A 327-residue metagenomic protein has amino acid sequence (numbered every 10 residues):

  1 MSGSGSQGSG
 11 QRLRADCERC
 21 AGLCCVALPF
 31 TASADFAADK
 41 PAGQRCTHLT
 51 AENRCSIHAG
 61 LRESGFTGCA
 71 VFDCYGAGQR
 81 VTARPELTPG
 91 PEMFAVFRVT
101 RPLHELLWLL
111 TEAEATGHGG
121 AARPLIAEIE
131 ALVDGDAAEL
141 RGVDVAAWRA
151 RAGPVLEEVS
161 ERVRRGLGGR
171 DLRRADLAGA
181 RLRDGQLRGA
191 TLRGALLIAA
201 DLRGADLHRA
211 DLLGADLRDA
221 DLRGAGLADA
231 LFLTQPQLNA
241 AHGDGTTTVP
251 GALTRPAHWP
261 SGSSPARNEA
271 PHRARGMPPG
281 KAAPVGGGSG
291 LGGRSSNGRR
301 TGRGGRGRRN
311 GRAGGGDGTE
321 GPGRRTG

Functional and structural regions predicted by a protein language model:
M1-G117, L125-L140, W148, V155-R165: Hydrophobic scaffolds flanking metal-cofactor catalytic centers in soluble metalloenzymes
S4-S6, P265, L291, N297-G298: Serine/proline-rich low-complexity intrinsically disordered segments, especially terminal tails, linkers
A122: Active-/binding-site microenvironments in catalytic and ligand-binding cores
E161-K281, R324-G327: Tandem repeat scaffolds
L291-G314: Arginine-glycine-rich low-complexity intrinsically disordered regions
